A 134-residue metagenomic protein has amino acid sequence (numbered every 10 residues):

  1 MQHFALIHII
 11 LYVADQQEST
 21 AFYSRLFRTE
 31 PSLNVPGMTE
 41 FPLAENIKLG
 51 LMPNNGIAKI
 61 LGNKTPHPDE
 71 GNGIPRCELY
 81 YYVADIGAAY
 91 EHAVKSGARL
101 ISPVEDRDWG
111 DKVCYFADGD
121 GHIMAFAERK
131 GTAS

Functional and structural regions predicted by a protein language model:
M1-I7, R28-Y80, A88-A117, E128-S134: Vicinal oxygen chelate
I10-D15, D108: Conserved beta-strand-loop-alpha-helix junction that forms the acyl-donor binding cleft
D15-E30: Amphipathic alpha-helical segments
S19-Y23, A93, D118-G121: Conserved active-site tyrosine of GNAT-family acetyltransferases
